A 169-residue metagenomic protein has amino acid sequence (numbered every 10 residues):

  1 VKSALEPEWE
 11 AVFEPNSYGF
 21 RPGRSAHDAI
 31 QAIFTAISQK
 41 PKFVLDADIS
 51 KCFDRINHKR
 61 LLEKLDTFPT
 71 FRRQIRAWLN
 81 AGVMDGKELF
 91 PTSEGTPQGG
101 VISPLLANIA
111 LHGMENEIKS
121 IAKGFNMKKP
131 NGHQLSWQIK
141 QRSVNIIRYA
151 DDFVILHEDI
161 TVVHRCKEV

Functional and structural regions predicted by a protein language model:
K2-P7, A11, F20: Active-site substrate-recognition loop segments, prototypically the cytochrome P450 B′-helix/B-C loop
V12-V169: Conserved polymerase palm-domain catalytic core
